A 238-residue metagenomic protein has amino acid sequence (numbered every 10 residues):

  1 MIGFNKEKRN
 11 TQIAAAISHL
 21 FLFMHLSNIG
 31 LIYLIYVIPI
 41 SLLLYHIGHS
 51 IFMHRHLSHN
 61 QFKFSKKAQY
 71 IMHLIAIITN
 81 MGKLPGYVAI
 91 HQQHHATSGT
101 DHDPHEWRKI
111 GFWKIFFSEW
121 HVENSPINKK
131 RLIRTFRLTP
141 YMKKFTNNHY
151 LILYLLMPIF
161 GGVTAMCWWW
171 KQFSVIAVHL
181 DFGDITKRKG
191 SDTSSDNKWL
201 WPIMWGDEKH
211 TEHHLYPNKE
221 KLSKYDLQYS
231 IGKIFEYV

Functional and structural regions predicted by a protein language model:
M1-A177, N197, K209, N218-V238: Non-catalytic, topology-defining segments of multipass membrane proteins
S174-K189: C-terminal accessory segments of proteins
K187-N197: Membrane-helix boundary/juxtamembrane motif in polytopic membrane proteins
W201: Conserved, well-structured core segments
